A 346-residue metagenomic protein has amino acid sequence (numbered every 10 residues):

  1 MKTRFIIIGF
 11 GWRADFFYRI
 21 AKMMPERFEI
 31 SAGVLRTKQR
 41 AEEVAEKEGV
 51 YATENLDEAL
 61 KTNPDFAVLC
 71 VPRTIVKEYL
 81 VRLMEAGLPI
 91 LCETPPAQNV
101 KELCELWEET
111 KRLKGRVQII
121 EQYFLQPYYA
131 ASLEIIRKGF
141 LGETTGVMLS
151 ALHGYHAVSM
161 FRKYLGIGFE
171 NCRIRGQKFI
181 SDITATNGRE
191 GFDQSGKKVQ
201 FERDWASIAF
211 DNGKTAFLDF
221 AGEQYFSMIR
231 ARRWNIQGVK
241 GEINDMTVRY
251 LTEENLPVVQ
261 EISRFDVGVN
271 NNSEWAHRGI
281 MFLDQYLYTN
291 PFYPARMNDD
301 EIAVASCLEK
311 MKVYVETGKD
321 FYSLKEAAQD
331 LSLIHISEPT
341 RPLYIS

Functional and structural regions predicted by a protein language model:
M1-E48: N-terminal Rossmann-like dinucleotide-binding module
T37-Q39, E48-E109: Beta-loop-alpha module in the N-terminal Rossmann-like domain of NAD(P)-dependent dehydrogenases, especially those
C92, V117-I119, D245: Hydrophobic residues in well-ordered beta-strands that form the structural core
A97-M160: A contiguous active-site-proximal alpha/beta segment in oxidoreductase catalytic domains
E143-A231, N235: Rossmann-like dinucleotide-binding domain that binds NAD(P)(H)
W234-N235, V239-Y322: C-terminal glycine/acidic-rich active-site capping loop/insertion
I334-S346: Single conserved hydrophobic/aromatic residue that forms the stacking wall/gate of nucleotide- or nucleobase-binding
